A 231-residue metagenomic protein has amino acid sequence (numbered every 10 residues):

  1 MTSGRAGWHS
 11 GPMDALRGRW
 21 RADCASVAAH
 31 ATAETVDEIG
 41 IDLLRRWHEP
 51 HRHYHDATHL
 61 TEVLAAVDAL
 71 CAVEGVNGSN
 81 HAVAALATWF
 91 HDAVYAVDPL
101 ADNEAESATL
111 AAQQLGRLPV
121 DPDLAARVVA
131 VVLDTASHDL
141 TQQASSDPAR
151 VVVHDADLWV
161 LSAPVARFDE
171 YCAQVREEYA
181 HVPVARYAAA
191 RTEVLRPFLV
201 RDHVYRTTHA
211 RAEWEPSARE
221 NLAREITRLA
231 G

Functional and structural regions predicted by a protein language model:
T2-V27, H48-Y54, A66-G78, F90 (+2 more regions): Divalent metal-dependent phosphate-bond-processing catalytic cores, especially two-metal-ion Mg2+/Mn2+ enzymes that act
V36-L44, A57, H81-A85, A125-L133: Short, well-structured alpha-helical segments
L44, L64-D68, A112: Amphipathic, well-packed alpha-helical segments that form the structural scaffold of globular domains
H55-L60, N103: Phosphate/oxyanion-binding active-site loops and adjacent basic polyanion-contact surfaces
V63, D102-L118: An active-site-proximal "capping" alpha-helix that borders the catalytic cofactor pocket
V63, H81-V97, S107, V129-A136: His-Asp-centered metal-binding catalytic motifs of divalent-metal-dependent phosphohydrolases/nucleases
G75-V83, L100-N103, V120-L124: Short, flexible active-site-proximal loops enriched in glycine and acidic residues
V97-D98, S162: Activation segment
